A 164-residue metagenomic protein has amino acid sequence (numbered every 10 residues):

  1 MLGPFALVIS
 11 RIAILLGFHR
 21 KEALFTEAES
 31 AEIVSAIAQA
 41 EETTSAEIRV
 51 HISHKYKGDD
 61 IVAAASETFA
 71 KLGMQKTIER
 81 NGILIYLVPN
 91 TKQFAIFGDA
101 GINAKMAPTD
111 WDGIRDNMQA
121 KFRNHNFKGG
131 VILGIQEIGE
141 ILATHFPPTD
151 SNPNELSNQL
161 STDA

Functional and structural regions predicted by a protein language model:
L2-T43, I48-T149, P153, S157 (+1 more regions): Divalent-cation
